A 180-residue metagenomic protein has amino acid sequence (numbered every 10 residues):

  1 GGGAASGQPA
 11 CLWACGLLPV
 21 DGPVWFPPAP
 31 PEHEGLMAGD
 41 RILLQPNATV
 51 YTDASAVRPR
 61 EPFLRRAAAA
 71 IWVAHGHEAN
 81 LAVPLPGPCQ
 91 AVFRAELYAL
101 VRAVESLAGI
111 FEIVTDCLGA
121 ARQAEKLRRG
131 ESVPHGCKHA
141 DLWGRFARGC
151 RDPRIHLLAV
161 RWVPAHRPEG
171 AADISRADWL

Functional and structural regions predicted by a protein language model:
G1-T49: Charged boundary/loop elements
A5-S6, L17-P19, R65, G136 (+2 more regions): Intrinsically disordered, low-complexity regions enriched in Ser/Pro/Gly/Gln/His and often acidic
L17, W72-V73, A147, L180: Compositionally biased non-globular segments, especially hydrophobic aliphatic-rich helices of signal peptides
P30, L36-R94, Y98-E112, A124-E125: RNase H-like nuclease fold core
S106-L180: C-terminal functional segments of enzyme domains
